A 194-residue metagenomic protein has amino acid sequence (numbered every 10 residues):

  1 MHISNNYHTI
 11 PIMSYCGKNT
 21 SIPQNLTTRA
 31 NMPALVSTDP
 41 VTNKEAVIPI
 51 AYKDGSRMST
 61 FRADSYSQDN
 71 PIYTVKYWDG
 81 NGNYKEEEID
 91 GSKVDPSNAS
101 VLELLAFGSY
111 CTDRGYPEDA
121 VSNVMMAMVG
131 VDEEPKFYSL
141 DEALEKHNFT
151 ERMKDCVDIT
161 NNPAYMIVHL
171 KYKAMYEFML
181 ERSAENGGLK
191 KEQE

Functional and structural regions predicted by a protein language model:
M1-E194: Type III/flagellar secretion export determinants
